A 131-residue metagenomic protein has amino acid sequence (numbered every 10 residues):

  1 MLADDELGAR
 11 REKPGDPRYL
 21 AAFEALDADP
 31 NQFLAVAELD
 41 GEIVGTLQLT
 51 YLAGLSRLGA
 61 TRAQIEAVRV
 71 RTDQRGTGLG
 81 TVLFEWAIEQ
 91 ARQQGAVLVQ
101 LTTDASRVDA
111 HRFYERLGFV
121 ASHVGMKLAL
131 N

Functional and structural regions predicted by a protein language model:
L2-A22: Conserved GNAT-fold acetyl-CoA-binding loop/helix
E24-V36, Q64: A short helix-loop-beta-strand connector motif used in the catalytic cores of GNAT acetyltransferases and, in some
L34-V36, E42-Y51, R69: Conserved beta-strand in the GNAT
G54-I65, R75, A121-S122: A conserved beta-turn-beta hairpin within the catalytic core of GNAT-like acetyltransferases that forms part
A67-V70, G76-E89, R112-R116: Conserved acetyl-CoA-binding loop-helix of GNAT-fold acetyltransferases
T72, Q100-A110, K127-N131: Conserved beta-strand-loop-alpha-helix junction that forms the acyl-donor binding cleft
F84, A91-T103: Conserved GNAT acetyl-CoA-binding A-motif
A96, Y114-V124: Conserved acetyl-CoA-binding loop of GNAT-fold acetyltransferases
